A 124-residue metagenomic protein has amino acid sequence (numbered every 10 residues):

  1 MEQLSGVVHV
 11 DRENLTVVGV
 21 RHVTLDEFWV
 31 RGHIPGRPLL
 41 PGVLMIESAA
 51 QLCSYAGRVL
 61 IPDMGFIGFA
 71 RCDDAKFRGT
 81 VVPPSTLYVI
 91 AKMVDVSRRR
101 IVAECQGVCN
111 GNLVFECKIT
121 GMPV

Functional and structural regions predicted by a protein language model:
M1-L40: Catalytic strand-loop segment that frames the active site of acyl-thioester-processing enzymes
L4-S5, F69-C72, V102, E116: Hydrophobic residues on conserved beta-strands that form the core of alpha/beta folds
S5-V8, D73, G79, C105: Residue-level detector of beta-strand structural context in well-folded domains
V8, V20-H22, K76, K92 (+1 more regions): Generic structural detector for well-ordered beta-strands
R12-T16, T80-V124: HotDog/MaoC-like acyl-thioester-processing domains
R31-A56, F69: Compact, glycine-rich, soluble single-domain proteins
A50-I90, V114, M122: Hydrophobic beta-strand-centered segment that forms part of the acyl-chain substrate-binding groove
